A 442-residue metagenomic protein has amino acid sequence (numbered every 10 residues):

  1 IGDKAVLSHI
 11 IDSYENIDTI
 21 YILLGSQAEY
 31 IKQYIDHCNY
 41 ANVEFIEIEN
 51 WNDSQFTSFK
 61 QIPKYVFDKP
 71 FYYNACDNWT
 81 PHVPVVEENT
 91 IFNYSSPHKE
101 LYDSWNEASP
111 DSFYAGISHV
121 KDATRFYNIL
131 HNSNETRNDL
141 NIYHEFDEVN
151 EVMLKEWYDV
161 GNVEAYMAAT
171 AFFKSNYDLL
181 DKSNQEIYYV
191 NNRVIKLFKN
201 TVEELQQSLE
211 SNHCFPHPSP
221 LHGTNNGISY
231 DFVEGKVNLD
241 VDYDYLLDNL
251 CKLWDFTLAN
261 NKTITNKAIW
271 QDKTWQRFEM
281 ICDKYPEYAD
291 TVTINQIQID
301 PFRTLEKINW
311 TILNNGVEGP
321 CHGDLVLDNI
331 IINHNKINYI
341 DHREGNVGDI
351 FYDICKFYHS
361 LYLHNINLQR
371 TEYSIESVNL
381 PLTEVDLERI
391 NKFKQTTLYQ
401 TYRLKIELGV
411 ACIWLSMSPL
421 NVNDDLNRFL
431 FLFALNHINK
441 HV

Functional and structural regions predicted by a protein language model:
I1-K32: N-terminal glycine-rich phosphate-binding loop and ensuing alpha1 helix
I31-K32, D36-S104: Conserved beta-loop-beta/alpha segment of the NTase-like Rossmann-fold superfamily that binds/positions NTPs
W79-M153: Conserved core of the sugar-phosphate nucleotidyltransferase
L180-S208, D231-F232, N238-V241: ATP-binding glycine-rich loop module of kinase domains
I187, K307-Y352: Active-site acidic catalytic loop and adjacent metal/ATP-binding pocket of ATP-dependent phosphoryl transfer enzymes
N200, N225-D255, A259, M280-T291 (+1 more regions): A glycine-centered beta->alpha junction motif in the catalytic cores of kinase/phosphotransferase enzymes
S211-H217, K236-N314, E318-G319: Conserved kinase catalytic-core helix
F351-T397, A411-L426: Active-site activation/catalytic loop segments of kinase-like enzymes and analogous catalytic loops in related
